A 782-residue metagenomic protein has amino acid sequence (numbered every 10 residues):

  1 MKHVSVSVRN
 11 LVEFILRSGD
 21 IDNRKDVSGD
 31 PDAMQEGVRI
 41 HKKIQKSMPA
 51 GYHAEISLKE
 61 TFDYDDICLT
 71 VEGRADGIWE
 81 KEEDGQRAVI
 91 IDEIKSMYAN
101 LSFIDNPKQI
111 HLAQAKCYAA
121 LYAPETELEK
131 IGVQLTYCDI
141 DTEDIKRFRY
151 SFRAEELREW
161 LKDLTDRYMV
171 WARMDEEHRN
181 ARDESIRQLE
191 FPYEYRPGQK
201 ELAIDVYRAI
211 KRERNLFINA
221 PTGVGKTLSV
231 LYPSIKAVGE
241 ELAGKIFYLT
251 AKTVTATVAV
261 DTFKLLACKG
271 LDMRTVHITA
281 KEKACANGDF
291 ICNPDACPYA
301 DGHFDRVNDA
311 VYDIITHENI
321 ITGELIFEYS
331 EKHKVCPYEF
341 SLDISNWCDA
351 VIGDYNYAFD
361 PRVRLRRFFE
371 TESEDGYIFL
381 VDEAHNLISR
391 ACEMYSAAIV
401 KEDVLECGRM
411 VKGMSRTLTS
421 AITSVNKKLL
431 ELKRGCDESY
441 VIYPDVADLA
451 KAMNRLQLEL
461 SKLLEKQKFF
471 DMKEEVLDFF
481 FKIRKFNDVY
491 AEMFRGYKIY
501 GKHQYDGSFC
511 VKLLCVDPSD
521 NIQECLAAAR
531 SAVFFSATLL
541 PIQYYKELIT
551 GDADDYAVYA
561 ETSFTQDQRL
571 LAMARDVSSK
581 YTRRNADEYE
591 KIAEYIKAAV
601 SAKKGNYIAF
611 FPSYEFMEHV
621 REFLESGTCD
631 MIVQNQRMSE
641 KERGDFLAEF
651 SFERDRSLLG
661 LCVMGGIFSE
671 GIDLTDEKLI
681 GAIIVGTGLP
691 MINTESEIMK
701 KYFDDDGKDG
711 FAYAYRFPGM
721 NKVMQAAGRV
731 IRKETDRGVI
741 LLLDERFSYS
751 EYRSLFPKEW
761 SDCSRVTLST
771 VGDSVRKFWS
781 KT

Functional and structural regions predicted by a protein language model:
M1-E83: Metal-dependent nuclease catalytic cores that hydrolyze phosphodiester bonds in DNA/RNA, characterized by
E60-R158: Mg2+/Mn2+-dependent nuclease catalytic core
E176-N219: Conserved pre-motif I regulatory segment
D183, L189-E190, L242-V351, N356-F359 (+5 more regions): A substrate-engagement module of RecA-like helicase motors
K211-P233: Walker A/P-loop
V230, T257, E331-A350, D354-L458 (+3 more regions): Signature of the SF2 helicase/ATPase Hel1-core->accessory helical subdomain module
I326-V351, F359-E370, K462-S578, R583-E588 (+3 more regions): A contiguous, basic/glycine-rich beta-loop/short-helix subdomain that forms a polymer-engagement track
R575-D587, N635-S748: Conserved RecA-like P-loop NTPase helicase motor core
